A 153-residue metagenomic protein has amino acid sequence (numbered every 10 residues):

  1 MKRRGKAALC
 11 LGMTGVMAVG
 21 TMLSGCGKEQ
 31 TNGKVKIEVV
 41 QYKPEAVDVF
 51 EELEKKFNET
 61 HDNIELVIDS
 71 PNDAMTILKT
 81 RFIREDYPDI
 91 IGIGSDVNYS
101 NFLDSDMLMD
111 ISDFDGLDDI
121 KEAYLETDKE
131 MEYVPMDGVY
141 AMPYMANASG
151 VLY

Functional and structural regions predicted by a protein language model:
R3-G12, A18-M107, G116-E122: Conserved N-terminal structural module of periplasmic/extracytoplasmic solute-binding proteins
D89, G150-L152: Residues embedded in well-ordered beta-strands
G94-G150: Hinge/lid segment of periplasmic solute-binding proteins
